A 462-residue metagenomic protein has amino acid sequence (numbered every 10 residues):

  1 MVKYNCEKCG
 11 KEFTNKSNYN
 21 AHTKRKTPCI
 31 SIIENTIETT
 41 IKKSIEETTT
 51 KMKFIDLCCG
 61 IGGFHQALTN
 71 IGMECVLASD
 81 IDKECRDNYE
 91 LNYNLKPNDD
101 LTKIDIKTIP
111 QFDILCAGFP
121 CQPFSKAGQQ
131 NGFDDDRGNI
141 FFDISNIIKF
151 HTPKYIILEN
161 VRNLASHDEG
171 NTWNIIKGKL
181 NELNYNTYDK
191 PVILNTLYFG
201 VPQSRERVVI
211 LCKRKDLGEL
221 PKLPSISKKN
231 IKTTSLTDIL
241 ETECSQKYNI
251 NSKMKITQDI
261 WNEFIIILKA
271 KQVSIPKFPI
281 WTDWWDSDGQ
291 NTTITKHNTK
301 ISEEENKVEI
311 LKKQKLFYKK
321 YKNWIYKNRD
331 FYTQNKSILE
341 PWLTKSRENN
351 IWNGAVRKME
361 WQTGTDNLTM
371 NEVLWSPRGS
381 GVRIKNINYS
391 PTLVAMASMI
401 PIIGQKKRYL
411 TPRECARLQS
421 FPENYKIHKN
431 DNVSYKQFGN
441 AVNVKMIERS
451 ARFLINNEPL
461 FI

Functional and structural regions predicted by a protein language model:
M1-I37: C-terminal recognition-helix end and immediately following basic linker of small zinc-binding "finger" domains
Y4, M52, P391: Cys/His-enriched microdomains
T50-I175: Core alpha/beta nucleotide-donor-binding catalytic domains of modification enzymes
K51, V201-D283: Flexible, glycine-/basic-rich loop-and-beta segments that form/coincide with the SAM-dependent methyltransferase
H65, Q122-K126, L164-H167, G200-Q203 (+2 more regions): Short catalytic/ligand-binding loop motif for oxyanion handling, primarily in non-cytosolic enzymes, centered on
N98-D99, Y185-Y198: Conserved S-adenosyl-L-methionine
N171-D189: Conserved Class I S-adenosyl-L-methionine
S274-I462: C-terminal target-recognition/interaction regions appended to catalytic cores
